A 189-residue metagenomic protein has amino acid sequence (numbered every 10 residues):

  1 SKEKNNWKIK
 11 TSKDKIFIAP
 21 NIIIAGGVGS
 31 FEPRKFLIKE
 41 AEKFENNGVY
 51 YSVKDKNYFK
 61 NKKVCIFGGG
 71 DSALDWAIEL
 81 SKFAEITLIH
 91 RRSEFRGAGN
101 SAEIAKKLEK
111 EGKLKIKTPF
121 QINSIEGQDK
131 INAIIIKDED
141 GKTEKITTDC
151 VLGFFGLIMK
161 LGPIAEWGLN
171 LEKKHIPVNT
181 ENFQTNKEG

Functional and structural regions predicted by a protein language model:
S1-T11, I16-A19, S81-T180: A Rossmann-like FAD-binding core segment of flavoenzymes
I24-G26, I66, G153: Redox-cofactor binding/interface segments in oxidoreductases and associated redox assembly factors
G27-S30, L157-I158: Short glycine-rich anion-binding loops that position phosphate/pyrophosphate groups of nucleotides and phosphorylated
L37-K60, F154-G189: FAD-site-proximal beta/loop scaffold in flavoenzymes
K60-K62, P119: Phosphate-coordination loops involved in phosphoryl transfer and adenosine-cofactor binding
G68-G70: Glycine-rich Rossmann-fold phosphate-binding loop(s) that bind the pyrophosphate of adenine dinucleotide cofactors
A73: N-terminal Rossmann-fold NAD(P) dinucleotide-binding loop
